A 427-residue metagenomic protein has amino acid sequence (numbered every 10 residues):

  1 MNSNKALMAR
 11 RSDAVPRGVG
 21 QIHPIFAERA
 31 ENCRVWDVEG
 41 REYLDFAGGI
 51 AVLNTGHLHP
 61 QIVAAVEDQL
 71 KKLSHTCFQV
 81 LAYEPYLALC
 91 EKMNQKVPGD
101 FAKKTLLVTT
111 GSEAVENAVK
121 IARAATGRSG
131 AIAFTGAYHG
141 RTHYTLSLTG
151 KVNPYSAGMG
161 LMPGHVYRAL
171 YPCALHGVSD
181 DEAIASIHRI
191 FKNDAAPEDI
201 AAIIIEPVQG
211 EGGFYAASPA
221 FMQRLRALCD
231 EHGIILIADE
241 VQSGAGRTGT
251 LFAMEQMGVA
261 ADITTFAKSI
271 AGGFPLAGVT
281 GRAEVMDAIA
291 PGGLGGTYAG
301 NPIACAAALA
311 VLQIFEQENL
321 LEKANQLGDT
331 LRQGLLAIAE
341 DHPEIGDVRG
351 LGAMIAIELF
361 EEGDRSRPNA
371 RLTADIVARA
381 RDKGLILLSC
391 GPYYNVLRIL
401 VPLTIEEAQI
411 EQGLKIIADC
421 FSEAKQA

Functional and structural regions predicted by a protein language model:
M1-A427: Conserved N-terminal phosphate-binding loop of PLP-dependent enzymes in the Aspartate aminotransferase
